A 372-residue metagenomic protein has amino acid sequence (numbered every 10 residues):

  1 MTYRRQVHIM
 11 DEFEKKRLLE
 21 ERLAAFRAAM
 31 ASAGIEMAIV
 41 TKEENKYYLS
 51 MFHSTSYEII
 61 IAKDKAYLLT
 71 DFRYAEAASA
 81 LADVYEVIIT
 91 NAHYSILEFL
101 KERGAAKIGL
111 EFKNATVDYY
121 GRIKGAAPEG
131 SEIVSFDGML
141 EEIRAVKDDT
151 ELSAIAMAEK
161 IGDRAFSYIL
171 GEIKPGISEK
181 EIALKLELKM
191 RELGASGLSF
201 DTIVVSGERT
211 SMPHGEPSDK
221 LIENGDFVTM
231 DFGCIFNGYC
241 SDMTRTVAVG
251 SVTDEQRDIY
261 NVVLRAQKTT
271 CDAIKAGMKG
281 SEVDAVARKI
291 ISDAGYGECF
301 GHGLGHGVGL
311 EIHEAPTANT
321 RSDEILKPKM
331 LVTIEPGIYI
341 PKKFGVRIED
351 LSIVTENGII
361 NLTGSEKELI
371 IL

Functional and structural regions predicted by a protein language model:
T2-L372: Active-site neighborhoods and metal-handling regions in enzymes and metal-associated proteins
